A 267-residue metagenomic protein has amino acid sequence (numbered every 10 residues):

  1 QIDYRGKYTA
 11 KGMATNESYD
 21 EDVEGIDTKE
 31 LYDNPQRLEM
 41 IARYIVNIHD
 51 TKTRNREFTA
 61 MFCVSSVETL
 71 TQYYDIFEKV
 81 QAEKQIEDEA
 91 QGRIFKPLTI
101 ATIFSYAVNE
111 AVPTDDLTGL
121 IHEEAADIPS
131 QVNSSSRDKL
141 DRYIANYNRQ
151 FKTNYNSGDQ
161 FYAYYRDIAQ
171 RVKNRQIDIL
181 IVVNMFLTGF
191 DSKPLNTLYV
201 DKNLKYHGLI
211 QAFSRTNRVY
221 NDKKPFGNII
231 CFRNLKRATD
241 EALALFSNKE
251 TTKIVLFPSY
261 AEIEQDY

Functional and structural regions predicted by a protein language model:
Q1-F58, Y73-P97, D116-D127: Interdomain helical connector at the RecA1-RecA2 junction of SF1/SF2 helicase-like NTPases
G6, Y220-Y267: Long, hydrophobic alpha-helical segments
E30-I45, T69, S157-Y164, K173-D178 (+2 more regions): Phosphate/oxyanion-binding active-site loops and adjacent basic polyanion-contact surfaces
F58-S66: Conserved RecA-like ASCE P-loop NTPase motor core of nucleic-acid helicases/translocases
L70-Q72, N109-L117, F190-D191, H207-Q211 (+2 more regions): Switch/connector loops and helix/strand junctions flanking conserved nucleotide-binding motifs in nucleotide-processing
Q81-E110, R142, Q150-F151, Y155: Conserved RecA-like helicase motor-core motifs
V132-F186: Conserved helicase ATPase core of P-loop NTP-dependent helicases/translocases
I179-V182, F186-F213, G227-C231: A short beta-strand element within the Helicase C-terminal
